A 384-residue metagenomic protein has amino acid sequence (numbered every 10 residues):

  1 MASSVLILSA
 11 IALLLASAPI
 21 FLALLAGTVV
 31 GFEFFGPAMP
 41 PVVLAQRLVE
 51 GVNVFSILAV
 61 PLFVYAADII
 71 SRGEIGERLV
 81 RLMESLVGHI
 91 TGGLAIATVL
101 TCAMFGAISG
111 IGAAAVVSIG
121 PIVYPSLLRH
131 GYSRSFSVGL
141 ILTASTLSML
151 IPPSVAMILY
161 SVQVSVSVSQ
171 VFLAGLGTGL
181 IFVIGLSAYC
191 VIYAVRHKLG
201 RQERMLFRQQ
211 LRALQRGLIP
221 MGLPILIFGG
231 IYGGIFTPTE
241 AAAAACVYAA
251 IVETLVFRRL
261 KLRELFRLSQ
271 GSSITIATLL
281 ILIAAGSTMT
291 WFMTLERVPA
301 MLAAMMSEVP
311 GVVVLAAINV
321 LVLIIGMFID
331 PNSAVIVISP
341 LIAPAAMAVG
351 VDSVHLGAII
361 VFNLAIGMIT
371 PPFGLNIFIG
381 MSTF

Functional and structural regions predicted by a protein language model:
M1-F384: Alpha-helical transmembrane segments of multi-pass membrane transport proteins
